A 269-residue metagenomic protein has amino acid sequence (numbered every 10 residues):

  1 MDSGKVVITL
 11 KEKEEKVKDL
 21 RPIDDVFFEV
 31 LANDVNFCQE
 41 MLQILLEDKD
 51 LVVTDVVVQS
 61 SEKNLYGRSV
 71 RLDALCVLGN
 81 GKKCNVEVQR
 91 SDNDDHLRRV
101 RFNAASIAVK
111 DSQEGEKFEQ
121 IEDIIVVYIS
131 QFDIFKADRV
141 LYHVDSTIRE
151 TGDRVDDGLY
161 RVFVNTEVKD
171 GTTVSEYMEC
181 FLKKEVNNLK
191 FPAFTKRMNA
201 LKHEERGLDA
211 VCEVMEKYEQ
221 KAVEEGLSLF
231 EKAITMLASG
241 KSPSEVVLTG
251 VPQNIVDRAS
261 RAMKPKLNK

Functional and structural regions predicted by a protein language model:
M1-Y160, D170-T172: Accessory alpha/beta interaction modules
D2-P22, V26, V77, C84-Q89 (+1 more regions): Short, charged alpha-helical interaction segments and adjacent helix-coil junctions
F163: Catalytic-site signature of metal-activated, phosphate-bearing donor transferases, centered on the GT-A/GT-A-like
